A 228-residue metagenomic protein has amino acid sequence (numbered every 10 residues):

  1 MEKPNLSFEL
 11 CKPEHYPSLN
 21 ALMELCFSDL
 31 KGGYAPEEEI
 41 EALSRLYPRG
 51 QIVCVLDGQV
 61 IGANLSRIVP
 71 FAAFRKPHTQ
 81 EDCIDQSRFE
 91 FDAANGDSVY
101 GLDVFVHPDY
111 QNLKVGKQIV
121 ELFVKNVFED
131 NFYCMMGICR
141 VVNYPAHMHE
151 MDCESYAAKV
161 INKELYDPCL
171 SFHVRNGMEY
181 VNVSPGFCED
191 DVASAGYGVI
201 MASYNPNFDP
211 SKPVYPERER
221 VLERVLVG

Functional and structural regions predicted by a protein language model:
M1, P13-C26, F208-R224, G228: A short, well-structured alpha-helix characteristic of acyl/acetyltransferase catalytic modules
M1-P77: Short amphipathic alpha-helix that is part of the acyltransferase structural core
C11, V104-V106: Hydrophobic adenine-recognition pocket in adenosine-nucleotide-binding enzymes
H15, D29, V55-Q59, D109 (+3 more regions): Secondary-structure boundary elements
Y34, V53, V60, Y100 (+2 more regions): A structural signal for short, well-ordered beta-strand segments and their strand-loop junctions that often border
R49, A195-M201: Short hydrophobic/aromatic beta-strand or adjacent loop that forms the aromatic wall/cage of a ligand/substrate-binding
N64-D103, E121, V141-P168, V174 (+2 more regions): Conserved acyl-donor/pantetheine-binding loop and adjacent beta-alpha core of acyl/acetyltransferases and related
V106, N112-V127, M136-G137: Conserved acetyl-CoA-binding loop-helix of GNAT-fold acetyltransferases
